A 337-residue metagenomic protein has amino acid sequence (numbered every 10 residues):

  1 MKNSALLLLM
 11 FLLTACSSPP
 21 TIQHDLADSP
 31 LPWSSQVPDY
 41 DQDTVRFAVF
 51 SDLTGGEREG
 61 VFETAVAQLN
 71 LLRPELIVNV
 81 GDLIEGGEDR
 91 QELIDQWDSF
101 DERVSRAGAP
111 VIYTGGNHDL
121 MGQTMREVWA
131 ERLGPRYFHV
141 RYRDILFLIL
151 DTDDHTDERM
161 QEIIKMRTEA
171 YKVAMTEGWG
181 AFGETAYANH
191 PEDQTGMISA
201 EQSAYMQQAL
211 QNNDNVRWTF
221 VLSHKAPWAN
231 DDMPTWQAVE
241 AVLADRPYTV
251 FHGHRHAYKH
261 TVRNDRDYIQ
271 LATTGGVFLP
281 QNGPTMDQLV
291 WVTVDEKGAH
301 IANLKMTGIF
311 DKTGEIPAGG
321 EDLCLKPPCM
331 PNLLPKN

Functional and structural regions predicted by a protein language model:
K2-L9: Sec-dependent signal peptide recognition, specifically the positively charged N-region followed immediately by
L13-A15: C-terminal motif of bacterial Sec signal peptides marking the signal peptidase cleavage site
S17-I94, E201: N-terminal active-site segment of His-dependent metallophosphoesterases
P20-S29, V290-N337: A short C-terminal boundary segment appended to hydrolase-like catalytic domains
I22-D39, L93-N213, A238-T249, H260-D295 (+1 more regions): Extended active-site neighborhood of metal-dependent phosphoesterases/phosphodiesterases
D52, G81-D82, G116-N117, H224 (+1 more regions): Active-site glycine-centered loops adjacent to acidic/histidine catalytic or metal-binding residues that shape
I84, P191, L210-A229: Short acidic, glycine-rich surface-loop motifs adjacent to enzyme active sites
V221-P227, Y248-Y258: Histidine-centered catalytic micro-motifs
